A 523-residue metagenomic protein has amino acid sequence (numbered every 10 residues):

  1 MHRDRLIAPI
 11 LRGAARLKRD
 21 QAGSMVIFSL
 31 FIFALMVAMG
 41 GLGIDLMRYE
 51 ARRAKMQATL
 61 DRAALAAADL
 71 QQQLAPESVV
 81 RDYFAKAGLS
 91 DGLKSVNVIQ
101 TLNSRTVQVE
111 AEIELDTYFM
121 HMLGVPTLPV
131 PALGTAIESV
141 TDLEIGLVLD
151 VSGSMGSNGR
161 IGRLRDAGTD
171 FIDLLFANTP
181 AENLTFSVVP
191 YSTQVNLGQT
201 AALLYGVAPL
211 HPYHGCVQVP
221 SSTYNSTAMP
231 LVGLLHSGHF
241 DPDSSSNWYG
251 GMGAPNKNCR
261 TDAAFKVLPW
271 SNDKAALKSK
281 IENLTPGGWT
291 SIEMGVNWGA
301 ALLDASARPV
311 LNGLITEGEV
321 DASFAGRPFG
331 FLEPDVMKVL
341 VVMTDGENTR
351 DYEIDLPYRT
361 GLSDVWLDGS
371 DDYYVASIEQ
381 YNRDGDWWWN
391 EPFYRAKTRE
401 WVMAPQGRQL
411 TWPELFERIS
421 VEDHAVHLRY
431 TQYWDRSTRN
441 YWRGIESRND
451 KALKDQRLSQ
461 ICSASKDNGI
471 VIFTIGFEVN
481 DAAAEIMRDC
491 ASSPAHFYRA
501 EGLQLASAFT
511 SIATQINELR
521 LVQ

Functional and structural regions predicted by a protein language model:
H2-D4, M47-E50, A54, R62-L115 (+10 more regions): Short amphipathic secondary-structure patches
H2-S78, G153, I472, A491: Alpha-helical assembly-interface signal, strongest on the long, hydrophobic N-terminal helix that forms
G13-I32, K94-S95, L102-G146, M155-R160 (+1 more regions): Acidic, polar low-complexity linker/tail segments
A38-G41, D45, S139-L164, V342-R350: MIDAS-like acidic motif and immediate structural context at the N-terminus of von Willebrand factor A/I domains
F84-S90, L458-Q523: Von Willebrand factor A/integrin I-like adhesion domains
Y118-N158, D166-D173, T179, L505-Q523: Low-complexity, S/T/G/P-rich flexible repeat/linker segments used as non-globular hinges and stalks within
M155-T185, I354-I378: …and closely analogous acidic/polar surface helices at protein-protein or active-site interfaces in A-domain-like
L203-D273, K280, G287-F473: Acidic, Ser/Thr/Gly/Pro-rich low-complexity segments that form flexible
